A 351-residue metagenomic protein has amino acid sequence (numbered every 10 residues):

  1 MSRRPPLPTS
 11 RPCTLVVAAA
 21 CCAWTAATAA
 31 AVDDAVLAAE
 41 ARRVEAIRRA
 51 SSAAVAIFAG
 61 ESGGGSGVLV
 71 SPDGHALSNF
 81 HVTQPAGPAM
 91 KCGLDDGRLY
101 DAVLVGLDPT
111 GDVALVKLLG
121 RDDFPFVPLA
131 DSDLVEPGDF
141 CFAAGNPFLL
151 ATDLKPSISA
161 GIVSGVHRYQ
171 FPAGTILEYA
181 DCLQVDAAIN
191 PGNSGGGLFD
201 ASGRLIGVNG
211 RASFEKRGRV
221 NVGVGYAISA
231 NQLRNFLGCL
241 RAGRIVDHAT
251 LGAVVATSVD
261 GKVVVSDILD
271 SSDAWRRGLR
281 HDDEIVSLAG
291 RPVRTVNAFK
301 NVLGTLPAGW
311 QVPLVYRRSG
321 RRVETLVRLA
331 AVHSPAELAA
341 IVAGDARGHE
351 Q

Functional and structural regions predicted by a protein language model:
M1-R49, A53-A54, S62, H75 (+4 more regions): N-terminal targeting leaders that route proteins to membranes or the secretory/organellar pathways
A30-D34, E45, F80, G87-A89 (+5 more regions): C-terminal recognition in membrane/secretory proteostasis and scaffolding
A35-V44, A54-D73, R98-D101, P125-P128 (+3 more regions): A conserved glycine-rich beta-strand in the N-terminal activation segment of trypsin-fold
E45-A46, V103-V105, D122-T152, N190 (+2 more regions): Active-site substrate-binding loop(s) of clan PA
R49, L107-G111, D153-L154, V166-L183 (+3 more regions): Gly/Ser-enriched beta-turn/beta-hairpin loop segments
S52-I57, G67, G74, S78 (+14 more regions): Terminal peptide-recognition signature
G60-G64, V82-M90, F124, A144-A160 (+3 more regions): Active-site loop architecture of trypsin-fold serine endopeptidases
S71-V113, L118-D123, D153-K155: Catalytic-histidine neighborhood of serine endopeptidases, predominantly the chymotrypsin-like S1/PA family
